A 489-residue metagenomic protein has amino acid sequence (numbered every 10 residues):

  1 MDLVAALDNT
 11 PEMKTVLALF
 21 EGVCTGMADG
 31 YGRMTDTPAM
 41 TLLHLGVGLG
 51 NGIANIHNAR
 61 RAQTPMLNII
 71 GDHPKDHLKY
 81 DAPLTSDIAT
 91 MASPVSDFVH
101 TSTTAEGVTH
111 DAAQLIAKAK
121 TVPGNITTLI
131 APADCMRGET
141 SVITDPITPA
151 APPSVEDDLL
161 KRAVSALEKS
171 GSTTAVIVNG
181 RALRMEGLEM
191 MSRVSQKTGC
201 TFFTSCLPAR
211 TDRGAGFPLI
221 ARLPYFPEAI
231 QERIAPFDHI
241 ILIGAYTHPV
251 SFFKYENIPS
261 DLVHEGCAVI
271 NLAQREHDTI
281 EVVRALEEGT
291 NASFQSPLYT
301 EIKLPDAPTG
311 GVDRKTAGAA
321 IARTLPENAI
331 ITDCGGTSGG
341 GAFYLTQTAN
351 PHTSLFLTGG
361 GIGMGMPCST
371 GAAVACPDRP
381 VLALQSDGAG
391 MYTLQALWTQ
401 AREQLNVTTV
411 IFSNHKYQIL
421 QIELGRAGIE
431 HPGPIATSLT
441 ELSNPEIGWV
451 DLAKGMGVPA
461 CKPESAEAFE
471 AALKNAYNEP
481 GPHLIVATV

Functional and structural regions predicted by a protein language model:
M1-S293, V407-T409: N-terminal alpha/beta PP-like core and its mobile active-site loop of ThDP/TPP-dependent enzymes
M1-T10, L298-D378: Active-site diphosphate/adenylate-binding microenvironment
P38, H239, I330, P380-L382: Structural motif
I69, H77-L84, G340-V489: Thiamine diphosphate
E106, I130, I143, V250-T337 (+4 more regions): Phosphate/pyrophosphate-binding active-site segments
T174-N179, I330-D333, D387: Short hydrophobic beta-strand segments
N179-L183, D306, S386-G388: Conserved short loop/turn motifs at secondary-structure junctions
Q231-H248, L298-P308, L442-E446: Extended, charge-rich low-complexity interaction segments
